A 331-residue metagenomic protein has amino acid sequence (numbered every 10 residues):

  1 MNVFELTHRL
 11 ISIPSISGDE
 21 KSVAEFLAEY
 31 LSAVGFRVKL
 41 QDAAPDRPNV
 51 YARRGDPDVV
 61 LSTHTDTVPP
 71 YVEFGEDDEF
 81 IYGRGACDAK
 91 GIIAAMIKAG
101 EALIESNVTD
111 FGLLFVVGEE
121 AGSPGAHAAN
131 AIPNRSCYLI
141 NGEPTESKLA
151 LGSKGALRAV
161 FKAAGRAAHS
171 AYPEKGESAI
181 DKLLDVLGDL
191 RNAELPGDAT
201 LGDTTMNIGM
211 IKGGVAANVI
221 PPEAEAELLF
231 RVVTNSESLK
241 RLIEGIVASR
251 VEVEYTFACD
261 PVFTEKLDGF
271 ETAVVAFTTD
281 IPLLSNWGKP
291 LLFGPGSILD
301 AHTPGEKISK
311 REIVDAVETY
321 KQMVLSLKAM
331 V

Functional and structural regions predicted by a protein language model:
M1-V60, V68-P70, E223-L229, L239-G245 (+3 more regions): N-terminal helical capping/dimerization or prosegment-like subdomains of hydrolases acting on amide or phosphate bonds
S15, P144, L151, L157-V331: Metal-dependent amide/peptide-bond hydrolase catalytic core, centered on the "pita-bread" metallohydrolase fold
G55-F115: Active-site metal-coordination/substrate-binding segment of hydrolases, especially metallo-dependent peptidases
V59-L61, L139-I140, R166: Residue-level marker for buried hydrophobic side chains located in beta-strands that build the well-ordered beta-sheet
G83-A94, E120, E177-I180, K310 (+1 more regions): Short, conserved micro-motifs enriched in small and acidic residues
A94-R158, D198: Acidic/histidine-rich catalytic neighborhood of metal-dependent amide-processing enzymes
